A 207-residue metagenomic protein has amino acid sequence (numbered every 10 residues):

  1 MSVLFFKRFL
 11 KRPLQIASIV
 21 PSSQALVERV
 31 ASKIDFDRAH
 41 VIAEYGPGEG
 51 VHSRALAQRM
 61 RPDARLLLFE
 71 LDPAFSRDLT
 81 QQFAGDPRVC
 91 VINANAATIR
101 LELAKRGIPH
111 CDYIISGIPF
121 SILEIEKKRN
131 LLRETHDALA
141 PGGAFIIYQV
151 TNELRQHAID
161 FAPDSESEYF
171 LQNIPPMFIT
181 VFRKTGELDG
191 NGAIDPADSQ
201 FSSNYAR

Functional and structural regions predicted by a protein language model:
V3-D37: Class I SAM-dependent methyltransferase Rossmann-like catalytic core, especially the SAM/SAH-binding loop
R38-G48: Conserved class I S-adenosyl-L-methionine
G50-R54: Glycine-rich SAM-binding Motif I of class I
R65-E70: Conserved SAM-binding motif I beta-strand of class I
F75-K105: S-adenosyl-L-methionine
R129-P141: A short glycine-rich, Lys/Arg-flanked "PGG" loop and its adjoining helix->strand segment in the class I
P141-Q149: Conserved beta-strand signature within the Rossmann-like core of class I S-adenosyl-L-methionine
Y169-R207: Core SAM-dependent methyltransferase catalytic element
